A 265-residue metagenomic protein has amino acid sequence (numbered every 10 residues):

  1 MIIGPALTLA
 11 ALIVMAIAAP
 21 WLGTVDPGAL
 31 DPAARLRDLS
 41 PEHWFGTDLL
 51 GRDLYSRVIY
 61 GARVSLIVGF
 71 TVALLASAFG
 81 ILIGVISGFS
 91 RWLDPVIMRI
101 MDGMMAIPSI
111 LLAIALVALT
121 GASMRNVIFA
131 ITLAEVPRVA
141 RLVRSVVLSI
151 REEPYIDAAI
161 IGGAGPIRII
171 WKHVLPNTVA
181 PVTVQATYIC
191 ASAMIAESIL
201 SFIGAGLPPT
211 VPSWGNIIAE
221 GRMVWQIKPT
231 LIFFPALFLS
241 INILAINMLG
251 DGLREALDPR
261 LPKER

Functional and structural regions predicted by a protein language model:
M1-G28, I100, V179: N-terminal signal-anchor/first transmembrane alpha helix
M15-L50, I203-V211: Hydrophobic alpha-helical transmembrane segments of membrane transport/permease proteins and related membrane-embedded
A19-L22, V68-D102, I114: Transmembrane-helix boundary motif in ABC transporter permease subunits
W44, D48, G88-F89, L93-I150 (+2 more regions): Generic hydrophobic transmembrane alpha-helix motif, especially the helices
R52-I67, T71, R91-M98, L148-E152 (+1 more regions): Amphipathic cytosolic juxtamembrane alpha-helices at the membrane-cytosol interface of multi-pass membrane transporters
Y55-G69, A118-R138, T230-L239: Loop-to-helix entry region at the N-terminal start of transmembrane alpha-helices in multi-pass membrane transporters
M105, L116-G121, I131, V146-V147 (+2 more regions): Glycine-rich helix-loop "coupling/hinge" segments at transmembrane-helix boundaries in multipass transporters
L133-A134, A180, V184-C190, P229-R265: C-terminal transmembrane helix and the adjacent membrane-cytosol boundary/short C-terminal tail of inner/organellar
